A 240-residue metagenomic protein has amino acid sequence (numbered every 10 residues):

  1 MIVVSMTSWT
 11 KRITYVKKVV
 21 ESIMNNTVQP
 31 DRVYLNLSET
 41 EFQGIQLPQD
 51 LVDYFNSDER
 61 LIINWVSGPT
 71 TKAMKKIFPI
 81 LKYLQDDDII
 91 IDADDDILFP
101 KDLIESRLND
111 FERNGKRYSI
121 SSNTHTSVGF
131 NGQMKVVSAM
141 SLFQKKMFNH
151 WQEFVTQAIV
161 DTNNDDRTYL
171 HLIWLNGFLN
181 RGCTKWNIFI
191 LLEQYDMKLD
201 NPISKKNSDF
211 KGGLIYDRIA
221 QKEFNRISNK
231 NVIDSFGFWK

Functional and structural regions predicted by a protein language model:
M1, T14-V19, Q152-K240: C-terminal catalytic/acceptor-binding lobe
V3-K11, N26: A conserved hydrophobic helix/loop-capping motif in glycosyltransferases and polysaccharide synthases
V20-D31, E39-T40, Y54: Short, acidic, metal-binding catalytic loop of nucleotide-sugar glycosyltransferases
D31-R32, I89: Residues at the starts of beta-strands that form the adenosine-phosphate
N36-D88: Active-site-proximal specificity loops/subdomain of glycosyltransferases
D87-L98: Short beta-strand-to-loop acidic/aromatic patch adjacent to the donor-nucleotide binding site
K101-H125: Conserved donor-nucleotide/metal-binding helix-loop-beta segment in metal-dependent transferases, i.e., the alpha-helix
K135-F154: Conserved nucleotide-sugar donor-binding and metal-coordinating catalytic region shared by glycosyltransferases
